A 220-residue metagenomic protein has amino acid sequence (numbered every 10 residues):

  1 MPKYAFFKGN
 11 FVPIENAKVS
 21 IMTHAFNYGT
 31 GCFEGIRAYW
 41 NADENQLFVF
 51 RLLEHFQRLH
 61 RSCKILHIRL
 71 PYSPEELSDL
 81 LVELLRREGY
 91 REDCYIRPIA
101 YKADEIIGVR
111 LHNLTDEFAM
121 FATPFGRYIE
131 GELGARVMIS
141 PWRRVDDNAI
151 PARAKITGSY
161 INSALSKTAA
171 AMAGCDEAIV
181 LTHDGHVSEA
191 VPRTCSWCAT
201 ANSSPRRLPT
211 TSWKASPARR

Functional and structural regions predicted by a protein language model:
M1-E83, I106-R220: Helix-start/capping segments and mature chain N-termini
L77-Y95, I99-I106: Short, acidic/charged, Gly/Pro-enriched secondary-structure junctions
